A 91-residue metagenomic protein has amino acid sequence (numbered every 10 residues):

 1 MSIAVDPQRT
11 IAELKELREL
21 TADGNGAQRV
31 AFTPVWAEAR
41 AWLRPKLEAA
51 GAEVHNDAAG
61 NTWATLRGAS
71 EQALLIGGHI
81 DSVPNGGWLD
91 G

Functional and structural regions predicted by a protein language model:
M1-S2, G78: Solvent-exposed, charged interface segments at domain starts and junctions
S2-P34: N-terminal capping segment at the start of a domain
A22-R67: A non-catalytic alpha/beta surface segment that caps or lines the substrate-entry region of metallo-dependent hydrolase
E48, E53, T62-G91: Active-site metal-coordination/substrate-binding segment of hydrolases, especially metallo-dependent peptidases
